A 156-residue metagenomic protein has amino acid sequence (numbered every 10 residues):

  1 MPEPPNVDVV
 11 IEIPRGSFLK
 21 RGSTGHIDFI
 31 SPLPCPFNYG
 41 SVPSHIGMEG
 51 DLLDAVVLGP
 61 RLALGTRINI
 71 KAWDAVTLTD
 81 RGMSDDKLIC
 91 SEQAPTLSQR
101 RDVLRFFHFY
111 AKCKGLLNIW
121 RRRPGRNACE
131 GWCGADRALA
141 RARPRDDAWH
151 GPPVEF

Functional and structural regions predicted by a protein language model:
M1-F156: Hydrophobic N-terminal alpha-helices or hydrophobic patches in metabolic proteins across all domains of life
